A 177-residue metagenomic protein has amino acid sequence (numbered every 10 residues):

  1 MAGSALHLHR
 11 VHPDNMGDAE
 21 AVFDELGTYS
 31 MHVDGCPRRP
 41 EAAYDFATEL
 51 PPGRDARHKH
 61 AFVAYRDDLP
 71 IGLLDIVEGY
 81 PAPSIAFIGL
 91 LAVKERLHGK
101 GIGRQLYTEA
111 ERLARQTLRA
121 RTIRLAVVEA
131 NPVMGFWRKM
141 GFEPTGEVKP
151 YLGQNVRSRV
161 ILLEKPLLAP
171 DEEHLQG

Functional and structural regions predicted by a protein language model:
A2-H98, Y107-L113, T117, P150 (+2 more regions): Acetyl-CoA-dependent GNAT
K59, R157-L162: Short hydrophobic/aromatic beta-strand or adjacent loop that forms the aromatic wall/cage of a ligand/substrate-binding
H98, R124-M134, Y151-V156: Conserved beta-strand-loop-alpha-helix junction that forms the acyl-donor binding cleft
G101: Glycine-rich phosphate-binding loop
R104: Residues forming the Rossmann-fold NAD(P)(H) cofactor-binding site
R115-A126: Conserved GNAT acetyl-CoA-binding A-motif
R138-E147: Conserved acetyl-CoA-binding loop of GNAT-fold acetyltransferases
